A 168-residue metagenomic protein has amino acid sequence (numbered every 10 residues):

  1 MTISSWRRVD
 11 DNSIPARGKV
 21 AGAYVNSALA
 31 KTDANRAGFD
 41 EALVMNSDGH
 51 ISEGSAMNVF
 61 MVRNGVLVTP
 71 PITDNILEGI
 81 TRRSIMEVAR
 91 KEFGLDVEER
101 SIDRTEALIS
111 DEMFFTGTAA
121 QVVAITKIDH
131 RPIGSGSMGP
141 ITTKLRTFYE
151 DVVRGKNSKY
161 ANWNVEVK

Functional and structural regions predicted by a protein language model:
M1-K168: Helix-start/capping segments and mature chain N-termini
